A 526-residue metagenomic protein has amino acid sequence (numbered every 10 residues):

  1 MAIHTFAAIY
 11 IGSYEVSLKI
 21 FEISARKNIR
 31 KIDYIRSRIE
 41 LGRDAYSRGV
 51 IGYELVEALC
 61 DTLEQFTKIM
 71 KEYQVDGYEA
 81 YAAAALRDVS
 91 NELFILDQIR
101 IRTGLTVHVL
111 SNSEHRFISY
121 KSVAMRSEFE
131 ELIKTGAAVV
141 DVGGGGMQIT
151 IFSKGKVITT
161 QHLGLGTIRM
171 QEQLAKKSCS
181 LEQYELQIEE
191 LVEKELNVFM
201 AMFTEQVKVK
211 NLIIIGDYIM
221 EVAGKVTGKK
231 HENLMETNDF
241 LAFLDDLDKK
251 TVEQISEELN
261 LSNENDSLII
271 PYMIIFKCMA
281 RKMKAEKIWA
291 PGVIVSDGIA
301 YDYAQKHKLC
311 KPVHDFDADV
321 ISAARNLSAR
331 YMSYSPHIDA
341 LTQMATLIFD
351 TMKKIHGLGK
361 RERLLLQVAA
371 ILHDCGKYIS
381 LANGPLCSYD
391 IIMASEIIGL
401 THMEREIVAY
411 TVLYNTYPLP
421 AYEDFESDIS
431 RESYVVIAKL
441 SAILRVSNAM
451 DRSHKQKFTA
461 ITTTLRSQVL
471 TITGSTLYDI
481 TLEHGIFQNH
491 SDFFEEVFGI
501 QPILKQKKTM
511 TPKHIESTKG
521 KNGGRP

Functional and structural regions predicted by a protein language model:
A2-R30, E131-T160, I214-D217: Gly/Thr-rich phosphate-binding beta-strand-loop-beta motif of the actin/hexokinase/Hsp70
F6, D44-I69, A85-V89, I95 (+8 more regions): Helical "lid/coupling" subdomains associated with nucleotide-phosphate turnover
A25-E40, A45, M70-K71: Conserved ATP-binding subdomain of kinase catalytic cores across diverse folds
G77-Y78: Post-signal peptide N-terminal segment of secreted/secretory-pathway proteins
E286, F498-H514: A short amphipathic beta-strand at an alpha->beta junction
S453, K457-L504: Low-complexity, glycine/alanine/valine/leucine- and proline-rich hydrophobic stretches
E516-P526: Long, low-complexity, intrinsically disordered segments
